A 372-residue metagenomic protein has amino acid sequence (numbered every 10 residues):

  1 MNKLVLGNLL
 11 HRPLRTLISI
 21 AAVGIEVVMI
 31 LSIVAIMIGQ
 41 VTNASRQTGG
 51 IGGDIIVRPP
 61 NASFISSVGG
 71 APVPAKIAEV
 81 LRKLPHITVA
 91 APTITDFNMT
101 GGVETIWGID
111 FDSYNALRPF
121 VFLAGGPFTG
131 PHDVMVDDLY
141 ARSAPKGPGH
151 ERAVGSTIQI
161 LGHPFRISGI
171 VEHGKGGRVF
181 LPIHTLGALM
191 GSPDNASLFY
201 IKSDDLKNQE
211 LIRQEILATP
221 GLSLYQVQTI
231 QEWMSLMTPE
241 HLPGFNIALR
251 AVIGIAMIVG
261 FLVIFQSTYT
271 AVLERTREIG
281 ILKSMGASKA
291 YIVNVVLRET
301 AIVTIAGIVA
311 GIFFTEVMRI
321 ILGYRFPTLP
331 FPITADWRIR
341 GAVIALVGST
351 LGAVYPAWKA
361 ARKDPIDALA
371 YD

Functional and structural regions predicted by a protein language model:
L9, I281-A290, K363, D372: Short helix-to-coil transition segments within interhelical loops that connect adjacent transmembrane helices
P13-Q40, L242-I281, A301-A310, L351: Hydrophobic alpha-helical transmembrane segments of multi-pass inner-membrane transport and secretion
V28-T105, L211-P220, Y225-Q226: Hydrophobic, regular-secondary-structure patches
A44-Q47, F64, V171, E215-L262 (+4 more regions): Peri-transmembrane interface segments
V73-P85, P92-D133, L161, F180-I183: The feature marks short, hydrophobic/small-residue-biased sequence motifs that occur predominantly
S113-V121, D138-S192, L211-A218: Mid-to-C-terminal secondary-structure elements that act as membrane-proximal/extracytoplasmic interface segments
Y269, R277-G323, R340, I344 (+2 more regions): Transmembrane alpha-helical interface segments in multi-pass membrane proteins
I333-D372: C-terminal membrane-exit region of the final transmembrane helix in multipass inner-membrane proteins
